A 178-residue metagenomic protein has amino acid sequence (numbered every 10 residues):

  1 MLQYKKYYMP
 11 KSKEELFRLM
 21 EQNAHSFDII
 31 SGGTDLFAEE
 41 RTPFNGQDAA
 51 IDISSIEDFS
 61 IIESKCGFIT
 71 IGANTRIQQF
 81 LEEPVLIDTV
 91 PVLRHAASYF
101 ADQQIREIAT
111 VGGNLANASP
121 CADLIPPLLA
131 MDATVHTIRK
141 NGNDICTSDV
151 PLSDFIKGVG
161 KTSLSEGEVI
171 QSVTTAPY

Functional and structural regions predicted by a protein language model:
M1-Y178: C-terminal structural segment of proteins
